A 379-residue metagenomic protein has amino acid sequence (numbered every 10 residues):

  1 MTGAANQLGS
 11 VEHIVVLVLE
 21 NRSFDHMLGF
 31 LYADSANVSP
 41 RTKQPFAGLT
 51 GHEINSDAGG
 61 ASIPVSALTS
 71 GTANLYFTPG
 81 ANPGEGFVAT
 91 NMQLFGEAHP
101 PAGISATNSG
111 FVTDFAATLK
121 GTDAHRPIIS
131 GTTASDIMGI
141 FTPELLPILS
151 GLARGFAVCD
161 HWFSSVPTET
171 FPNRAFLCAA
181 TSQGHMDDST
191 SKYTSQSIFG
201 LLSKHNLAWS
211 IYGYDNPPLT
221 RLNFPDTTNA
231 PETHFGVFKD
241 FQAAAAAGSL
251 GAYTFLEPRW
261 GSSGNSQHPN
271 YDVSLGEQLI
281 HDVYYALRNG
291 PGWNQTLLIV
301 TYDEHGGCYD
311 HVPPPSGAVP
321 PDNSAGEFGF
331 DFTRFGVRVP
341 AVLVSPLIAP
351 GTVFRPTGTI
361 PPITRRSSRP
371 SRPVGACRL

Functional and structural regions predicted by a protein language model:
M1-L379: N-terminal pro-sequences and low-complexity stem/linker regions of secreted or lumenal proteins
